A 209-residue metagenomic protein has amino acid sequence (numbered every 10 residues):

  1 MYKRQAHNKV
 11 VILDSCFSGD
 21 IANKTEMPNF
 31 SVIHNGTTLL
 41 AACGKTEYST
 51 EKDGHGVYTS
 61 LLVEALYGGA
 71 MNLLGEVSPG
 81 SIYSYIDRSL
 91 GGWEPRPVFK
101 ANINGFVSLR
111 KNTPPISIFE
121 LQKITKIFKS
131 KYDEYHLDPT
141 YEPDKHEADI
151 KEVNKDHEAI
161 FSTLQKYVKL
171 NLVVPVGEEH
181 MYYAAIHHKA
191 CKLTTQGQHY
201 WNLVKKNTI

Functional and structural regions predicted by a protein language model:
M1-I209: Cysteine endopeptidase catalytic domains of the caspase/legumain-like
